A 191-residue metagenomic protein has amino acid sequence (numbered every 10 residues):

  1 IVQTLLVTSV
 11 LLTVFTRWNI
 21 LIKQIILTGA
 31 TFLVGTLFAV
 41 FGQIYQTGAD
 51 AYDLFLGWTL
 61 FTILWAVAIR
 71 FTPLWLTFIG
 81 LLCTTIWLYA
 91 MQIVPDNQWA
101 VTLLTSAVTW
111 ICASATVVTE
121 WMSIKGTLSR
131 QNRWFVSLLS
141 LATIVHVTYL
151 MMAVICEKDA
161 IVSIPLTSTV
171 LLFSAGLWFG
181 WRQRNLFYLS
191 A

Functional and structural regions predicted by a protein language model:
I1-A191: Alpha-helical multi-pass membrane segments and their bilayer interfacial helix-loop junctions
